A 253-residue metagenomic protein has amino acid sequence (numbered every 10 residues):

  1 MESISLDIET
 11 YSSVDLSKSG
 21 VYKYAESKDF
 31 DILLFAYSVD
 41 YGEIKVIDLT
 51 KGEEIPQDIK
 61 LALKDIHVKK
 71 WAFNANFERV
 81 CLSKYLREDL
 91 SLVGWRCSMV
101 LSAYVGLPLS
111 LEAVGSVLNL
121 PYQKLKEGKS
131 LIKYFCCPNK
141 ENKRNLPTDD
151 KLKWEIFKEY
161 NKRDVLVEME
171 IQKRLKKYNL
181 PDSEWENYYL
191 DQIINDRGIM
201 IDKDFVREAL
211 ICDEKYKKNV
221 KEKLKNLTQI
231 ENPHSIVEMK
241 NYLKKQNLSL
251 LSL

Functional and structural regions predicted by a protein language model:
M1-L16, L34-A36, S130-L253: Conserved "right-hand" nucleotidyltransferase catalytic core of DNA-directed polymerases
I8-V14, K23-A25, N74: Ser/Thr-glycine-rich phosphate-binding loops at phosphate-binding pockets of nucleotides, nucleotide cofactors
S13-S17, V46-L49: Cytochrome P450 core scaffold surrounding the K-helix E-X-X-R motif and the conserved "meander" helix-loop region
K18-K23, L86-D89, S249: Short secondary-structure boundary/capping segments
V21-L33: Short, compositionally biased "basic patch" segments
F30-I32, Y37, Y41-Q172, K176: Active-site-proximal helix-loop-helix substrate-binding element of RNase H-like nuclease domains
